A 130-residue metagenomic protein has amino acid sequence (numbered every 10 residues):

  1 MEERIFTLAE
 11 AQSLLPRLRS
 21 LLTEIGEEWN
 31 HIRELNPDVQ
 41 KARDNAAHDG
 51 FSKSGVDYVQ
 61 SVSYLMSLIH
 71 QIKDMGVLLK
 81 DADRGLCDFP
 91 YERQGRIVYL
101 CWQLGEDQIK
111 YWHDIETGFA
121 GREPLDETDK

Functional and structural regions predicted by a protein language model:
M1-D44: Long, hydrophobic N-terminal alpha-helical segment
L8, K53-G55, Q60, K73-L78: Short linear motifs at secondary-structure transitions and domain/linker junctions
L15, A46, S54, D83-L86: Short secondary-structure boundary micro-motifs
R19, T23, V59, S63-M66 (+1 more regions): Generic structural signal for well-ordered, non-transmembrane alpha-helical segments in soluble/cytosolic regions
E34-M66: Structured domain cores in non-transmembrane regions
H70, D74-K130: Glycine-rich, aromatic-bearing surface loops/beta-hairpins
